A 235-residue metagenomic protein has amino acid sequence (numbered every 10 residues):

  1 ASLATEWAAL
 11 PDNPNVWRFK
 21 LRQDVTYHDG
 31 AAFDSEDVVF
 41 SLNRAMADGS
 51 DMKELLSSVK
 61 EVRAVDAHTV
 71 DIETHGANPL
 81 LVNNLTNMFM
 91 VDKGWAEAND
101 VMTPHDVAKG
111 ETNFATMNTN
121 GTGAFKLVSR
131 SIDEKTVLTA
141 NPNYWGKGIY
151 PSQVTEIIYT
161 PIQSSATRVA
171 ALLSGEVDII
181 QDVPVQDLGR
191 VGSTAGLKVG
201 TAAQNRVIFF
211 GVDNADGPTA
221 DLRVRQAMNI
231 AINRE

Functional and structural regions predicted by a protein language model:
A1-D12, N43, N120: N-terminal lobe/hinge region of extracytoplasmic solute-binding protein
D12-P14, R22-D24, V38, N43 (+10 more regions): Solvent-exposed coil/turn segments that connect beta secondary-structure elements in extracytoplasmic/periplasmic
K20, E54-P104, S131: Surface-exposed binding/hinge segments that line and control ligand-binding clefts or catalytic entry sites
R22, N113, N143-R190, P218 (+1 more regions): Ligand-site clamp/hinge motif
D34-S41, A67-E73, G123-A124, Q153-E156 (+2 more regions): Alpha-helical secondary-structure segments
L56-S57, G189-T201: Ligand-binding "clamshell"
F89-P151: Gly/Pro-rich hinge or "lid" segments in bacterial periplasmic/extracellular proteins
